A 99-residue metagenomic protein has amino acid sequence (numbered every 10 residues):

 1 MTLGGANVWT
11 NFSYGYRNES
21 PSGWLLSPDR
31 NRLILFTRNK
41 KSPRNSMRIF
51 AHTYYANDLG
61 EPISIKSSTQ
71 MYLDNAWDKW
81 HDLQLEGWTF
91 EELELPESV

Functional and structural regions predicted by a protein language model:
T2-E86, F90-V99: Terminus-proximal functional modules
